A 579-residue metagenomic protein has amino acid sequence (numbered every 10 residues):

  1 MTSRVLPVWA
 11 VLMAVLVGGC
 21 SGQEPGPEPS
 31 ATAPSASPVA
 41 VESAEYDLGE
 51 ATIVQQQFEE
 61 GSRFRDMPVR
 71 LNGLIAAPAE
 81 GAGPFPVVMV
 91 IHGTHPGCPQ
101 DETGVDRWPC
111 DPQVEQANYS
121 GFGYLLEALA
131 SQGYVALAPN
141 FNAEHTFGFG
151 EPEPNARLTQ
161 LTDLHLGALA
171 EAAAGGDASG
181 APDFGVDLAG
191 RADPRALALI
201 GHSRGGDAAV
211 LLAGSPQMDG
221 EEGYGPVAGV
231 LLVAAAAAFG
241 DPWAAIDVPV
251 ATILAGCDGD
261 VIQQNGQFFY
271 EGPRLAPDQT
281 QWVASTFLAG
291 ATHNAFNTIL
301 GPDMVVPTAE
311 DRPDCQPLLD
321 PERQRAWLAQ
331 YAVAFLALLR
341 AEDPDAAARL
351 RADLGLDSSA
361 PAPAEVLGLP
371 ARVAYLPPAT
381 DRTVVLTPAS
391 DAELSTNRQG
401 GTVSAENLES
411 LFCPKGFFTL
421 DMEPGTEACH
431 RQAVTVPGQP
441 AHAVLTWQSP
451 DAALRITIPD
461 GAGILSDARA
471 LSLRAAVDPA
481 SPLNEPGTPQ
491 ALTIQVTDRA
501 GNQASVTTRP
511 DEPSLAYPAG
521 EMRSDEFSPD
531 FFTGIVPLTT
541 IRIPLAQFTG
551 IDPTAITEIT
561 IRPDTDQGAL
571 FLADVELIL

Functional and structural regions predicted by a protein language model:
L16-G19: C-terminal motif of bacterial Sec signal peptides marking the signal peptidase cleavage site
P29-G83, V87: N-terminal cap/lid segment of alpha/beta-hydrolase-fold proteins
E80-Q132: Short, surface-exposed "cap/lid" segments of acyl-processing enzymes
S120-L125, P152-P194: Alpha/beta-hydrolase active-site loop
A172-G190, P194-A244: Primarily recognizes the serine-hydrolase "nucleophile elbow" in alpha/beta-hydrolase and SGNH/GDSL folds
A245-E322: Active-site-adjacent alpha-helix of alpha/beta-hydrolase-fold enzymes
G290, I299-R455, S466-S472: Alpha/beta-hydrolase-fold serine-hydrolase catalytic core, especially in secreted/extracellular enzymes
P440, T446-G550, A555, P563-L579: Extracellular ligand-binding interfaces
